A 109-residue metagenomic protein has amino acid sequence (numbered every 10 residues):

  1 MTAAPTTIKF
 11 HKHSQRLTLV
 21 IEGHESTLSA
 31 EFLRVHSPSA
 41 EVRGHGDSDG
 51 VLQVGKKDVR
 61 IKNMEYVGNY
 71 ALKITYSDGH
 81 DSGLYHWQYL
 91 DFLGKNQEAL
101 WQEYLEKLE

Functional and structural regions predicted by a protein language model:
M1-E109: Motif-centric detector for short Cys/His coordination patterns
